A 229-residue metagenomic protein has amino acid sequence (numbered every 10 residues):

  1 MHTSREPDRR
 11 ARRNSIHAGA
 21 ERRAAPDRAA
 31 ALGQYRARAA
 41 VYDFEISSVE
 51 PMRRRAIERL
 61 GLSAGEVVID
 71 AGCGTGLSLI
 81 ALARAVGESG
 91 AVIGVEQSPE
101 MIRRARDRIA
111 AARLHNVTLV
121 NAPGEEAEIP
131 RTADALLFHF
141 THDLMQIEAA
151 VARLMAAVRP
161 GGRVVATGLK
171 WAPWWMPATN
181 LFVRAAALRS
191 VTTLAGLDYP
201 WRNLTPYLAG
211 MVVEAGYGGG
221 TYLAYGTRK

Functional and structural regions predicted by a protein language model:
H2-G61, R104, N180-V183, A187: Conserved class I S-adenosyl-L-methionine
R22, V165-Y217: C-terminal alpha-helical "lid/dimerization" subdomain adjacent to the S-adenosyl-L-methionine
I69-A71, T75-E126: Class I SAM-dependent methyltransferase SAM/SAH-binding core
G87, M145-Q146, V158-R159: Helix-to-beta-strand junctions that scaffold the AdoMet/dcAdoMet cofactor pocket in Class I SAM-dependent enzymes
E125-L136: A short acidic, Gly/Pro-enriched loop at the edge of an enzyme's catalytic core that lines a small-molecule cofactor
A135-E148: A short SAM/SAH-binding and catalytic strip from SAM-dependent methyltransferases
A150-P160: A short glycine-rich, Lys/Arg-flanked "PGG" loop and its adjoining helix->strand segment in the class I
A224-K229: C-terminal lobe and adjacent flexible extensions of AdoMet/dcAdoMet transferase-like proteins
